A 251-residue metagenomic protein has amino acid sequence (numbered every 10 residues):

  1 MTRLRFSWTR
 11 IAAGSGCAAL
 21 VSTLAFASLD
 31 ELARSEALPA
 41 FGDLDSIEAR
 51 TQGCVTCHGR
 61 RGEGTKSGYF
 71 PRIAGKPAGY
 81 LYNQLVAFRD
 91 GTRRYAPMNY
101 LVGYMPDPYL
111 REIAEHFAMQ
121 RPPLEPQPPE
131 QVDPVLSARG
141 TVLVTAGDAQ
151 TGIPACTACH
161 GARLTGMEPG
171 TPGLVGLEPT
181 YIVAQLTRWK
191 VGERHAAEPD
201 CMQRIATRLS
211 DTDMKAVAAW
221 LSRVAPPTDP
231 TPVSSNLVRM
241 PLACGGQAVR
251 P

Functional and structural regions predicted by a protein language model:
T2-G16: Bacterial N-terminal signal peptides that target proteins for export
S22-S28: N-terminal signal peptide c-region/cleavage motif recognized by signal peptidases
S28-L44, E48-T51, R60, R93-G103 (+2 more regions): Flexible coil segments in periplasmic/lumen-exposed cytochrome c-class electron-transfer proteins
E36-G75, Y80, Q84-A87, R94: N-terminal Sec/ER secretory leader and immediately downstream segment of secreted/extracellular precursors
P71-K76, C159, P172-T180: Short cysteine/histidine-rich metal-coordination sites, predominantly Zn2+-binding motifs
L85-F88, M105, L186: Fold-core signature of tandem repeat domains
G173-T180, Q185-R188, C201: C-terminal cap of thioredoxin/glutaredoxin-like
